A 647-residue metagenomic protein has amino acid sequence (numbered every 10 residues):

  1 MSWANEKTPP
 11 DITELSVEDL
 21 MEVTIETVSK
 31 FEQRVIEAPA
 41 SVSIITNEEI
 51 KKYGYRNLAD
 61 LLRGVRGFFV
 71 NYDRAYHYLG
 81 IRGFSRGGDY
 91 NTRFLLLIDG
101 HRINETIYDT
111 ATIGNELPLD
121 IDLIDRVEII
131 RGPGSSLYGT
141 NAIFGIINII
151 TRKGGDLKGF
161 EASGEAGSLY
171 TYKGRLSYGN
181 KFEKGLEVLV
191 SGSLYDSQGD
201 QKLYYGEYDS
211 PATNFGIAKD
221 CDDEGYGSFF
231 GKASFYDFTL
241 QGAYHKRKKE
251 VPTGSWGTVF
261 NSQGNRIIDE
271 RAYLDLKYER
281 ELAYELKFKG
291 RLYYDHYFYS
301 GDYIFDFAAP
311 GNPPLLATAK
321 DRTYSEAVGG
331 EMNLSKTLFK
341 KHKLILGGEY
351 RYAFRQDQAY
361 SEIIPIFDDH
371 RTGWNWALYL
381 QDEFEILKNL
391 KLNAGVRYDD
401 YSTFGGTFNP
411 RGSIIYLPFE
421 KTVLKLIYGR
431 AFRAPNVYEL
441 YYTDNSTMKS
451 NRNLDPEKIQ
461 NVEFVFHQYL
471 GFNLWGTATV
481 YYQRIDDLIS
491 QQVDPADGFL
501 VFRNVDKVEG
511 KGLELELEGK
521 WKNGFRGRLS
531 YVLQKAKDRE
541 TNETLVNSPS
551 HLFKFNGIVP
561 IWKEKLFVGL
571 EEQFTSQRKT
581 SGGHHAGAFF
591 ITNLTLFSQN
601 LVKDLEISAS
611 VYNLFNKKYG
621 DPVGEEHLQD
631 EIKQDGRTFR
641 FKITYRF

Functional and structural regions predicted by a protein language model:
E26-T27, F31-V35, P39-S43, A59-R102: Extracytoplasmic beta-strand/coil segments of soluble accessory domains associated with Gram-negative outer-membrane
L58-L61, L79-R82, F94-D99, G114-L117 (+5 more regions): N-terminal periplasmic accessory domains that precede and gate Gram-negative outer-membrane beta-barrel machines
R102-R131: Short acidic/polar hinge/loop motifs at secondary-structure boundaries that mediate gating or recognition
S136, N148, D156-L157, E165 (+2 more regions): Periplasmic-side early beta-strands and strand-to-turn transitions of outer-membrane beta-barrels
G179-E183, S191, G227, S234 (+4 more regions): Conserved C-terminal beta-signal and adjacent last beta-strands/turns of outer-membrane beta-barrel proteins
K232-K248, I268-F404, I415-L417, L474-Y481 (+2 more regions): Face-selective signature of the C-terminal outer-membrane beta-barrel domain
Q263-E281, T323, F367, R371-G373 (+6 more regions): Outer-membrane beta-barrel signature, preferentially recognizing the C-terminal barrel domain of Gram-negative
E385-N389, T477-R484, R503-S581, T644: Gram-negative outer-membrane beta-barrel transporters
